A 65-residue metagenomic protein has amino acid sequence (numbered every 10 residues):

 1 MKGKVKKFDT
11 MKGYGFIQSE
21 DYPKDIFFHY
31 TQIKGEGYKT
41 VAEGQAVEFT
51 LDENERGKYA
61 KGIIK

Functional and structural regions predicted by a protein language model:
M1-D9: Structural detector for short beta-strands of small beta-barrel domains
F8, T50-N54: Short beta-strand micro-motifs enriched in acidic
K12-I17: Short aromatic-glycine-enriched beta-strand elements
Q18-D21, Y30: Conserved RNA-binding domains used in RNP assembly and mRNA/RNA metabolism
D25-G37: Beta-strand/loop nucleic-acid-binding surfaces
K34-E48: Short nucleic-acid-contacting surface segments enriched for D/E, G, S/T with interspersed K/R
E53-K65: OB-fold/S1-family single-stranded nucleic acid-binding modules
